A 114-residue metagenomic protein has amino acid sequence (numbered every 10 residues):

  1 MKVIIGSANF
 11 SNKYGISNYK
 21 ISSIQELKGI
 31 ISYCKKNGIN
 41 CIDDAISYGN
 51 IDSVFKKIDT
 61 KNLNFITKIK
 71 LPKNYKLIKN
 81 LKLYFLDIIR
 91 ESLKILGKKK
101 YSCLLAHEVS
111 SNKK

Functional and structural regions predicted by a protein language model:
M1-N64: N-terminal binding-site loop/beta-alpha segment at the start of enzyme catalytic domains that lines or forms
F10, S47, L71, K98 (+1 more regions): Flexible cofactor-recognition loop at the NAD(P)H-binding site of Rossmann-like short-chain dehydrogenase/reductase
I21, N80-K114: Glycine/proline-rich, positively charged, aromatic-decorated active-site loop/lid region on the catalytic face
L27-S32, F65-I66, I88-S92, N112: Glycine-rich loops and low-complexity Gly/Arg-rich segments that provide flexible linkers or classic glycine-based
D43-S53, P72-K82, S110-K114: Acidic-and-aromatic substrate-binding clefts and catalytic sites of carbohydrate-active enzymes
N62-K76, C103-H107: A short, structured active-site edge motif that brings together acidic residues
